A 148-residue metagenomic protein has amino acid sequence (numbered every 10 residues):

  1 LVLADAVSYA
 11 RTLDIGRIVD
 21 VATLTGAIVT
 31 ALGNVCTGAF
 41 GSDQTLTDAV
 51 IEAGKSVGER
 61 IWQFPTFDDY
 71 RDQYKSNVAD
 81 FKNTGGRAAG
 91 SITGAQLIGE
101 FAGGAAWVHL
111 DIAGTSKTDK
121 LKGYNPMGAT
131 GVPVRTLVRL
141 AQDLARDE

Functional and structural regions predicted by a protein language model:
L1-E148: A generic structural signal for tightly packed, nonpolar segments enriched in small/aliphatic residues
